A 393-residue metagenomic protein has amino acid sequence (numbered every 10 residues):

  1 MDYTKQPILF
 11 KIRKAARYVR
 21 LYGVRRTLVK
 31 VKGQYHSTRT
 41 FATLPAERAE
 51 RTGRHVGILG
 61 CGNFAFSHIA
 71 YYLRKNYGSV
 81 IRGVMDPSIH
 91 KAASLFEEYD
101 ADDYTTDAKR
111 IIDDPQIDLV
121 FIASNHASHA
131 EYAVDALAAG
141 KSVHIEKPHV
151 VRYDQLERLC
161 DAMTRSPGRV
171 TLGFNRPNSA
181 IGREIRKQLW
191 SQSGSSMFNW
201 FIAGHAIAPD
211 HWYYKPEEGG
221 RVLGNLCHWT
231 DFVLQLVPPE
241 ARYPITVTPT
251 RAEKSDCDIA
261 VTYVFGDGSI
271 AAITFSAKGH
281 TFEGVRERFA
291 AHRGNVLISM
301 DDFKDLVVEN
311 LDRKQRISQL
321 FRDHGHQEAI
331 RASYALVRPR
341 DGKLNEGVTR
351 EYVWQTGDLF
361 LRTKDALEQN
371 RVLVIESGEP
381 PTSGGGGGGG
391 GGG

Functional and structural regions predicted by a protein language model:
M1-A49, L119, A335-G393: C-terminal helix-rich "cap/oligomerization" subdomain common to oxidoreductases
T52-H68: Glycine-rich adenosine-cofactor-binding loop
Y77-F96: NAD(P)-binding Rossmann-fold cofactor-contacting core
Y99-H144, P148-A162: Beta-loop-alpha module in the N-terminal Rossmann-like domain of NAD(P)-dependent dehydrogenases, especially those
I145-E146, V170-L172, M300: Hydrophobic residues in well-ordered beta-strands that form the structural core
V150-P209: A contiguous active-site-proximal alpha/beta segment in oxidoreductase catalytic domains
P209-R286: Rossmann-like dinucleotide-binding domain that binds NAD(P)(H)
S269-Y334: NAD(P)-dinucleotide binding in Rossmann-like oxidoreductases
